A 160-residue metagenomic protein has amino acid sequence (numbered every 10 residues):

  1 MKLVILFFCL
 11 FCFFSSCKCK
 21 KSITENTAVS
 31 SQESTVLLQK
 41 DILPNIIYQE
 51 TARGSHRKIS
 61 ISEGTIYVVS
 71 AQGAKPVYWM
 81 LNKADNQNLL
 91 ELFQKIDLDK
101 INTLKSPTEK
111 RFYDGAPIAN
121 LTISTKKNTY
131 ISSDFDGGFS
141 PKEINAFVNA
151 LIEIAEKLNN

Functional and structural regions predicted by a protein language model:
M1-A28: Bacterial Sec-dependent N-terminal signal peptides
F11, F93-I96, L151: Alpha-helix boundary/capping residues
C19-T51, K105-N160: Short, well-ordered, aromatic-rich surface patches in folded extracellular/luminal domains
I42-A71: Post-signal-peptide N-terminal segment of Sec-exported extracytoplasmic proteins
R53, I66, G73-K75, N86 (+2 more regions): Generic "edge-of-domain/loop-turn" microfeature
K58-E63, Y78-K83, K127-G137: Short amphipathic beta-strand/extended segments with alternating polar/hydrophobic composition
V68-N102: A short-motif feature that recognizes glycine-rich, charge-decorated loops that bind or process nucleotide phosphates
